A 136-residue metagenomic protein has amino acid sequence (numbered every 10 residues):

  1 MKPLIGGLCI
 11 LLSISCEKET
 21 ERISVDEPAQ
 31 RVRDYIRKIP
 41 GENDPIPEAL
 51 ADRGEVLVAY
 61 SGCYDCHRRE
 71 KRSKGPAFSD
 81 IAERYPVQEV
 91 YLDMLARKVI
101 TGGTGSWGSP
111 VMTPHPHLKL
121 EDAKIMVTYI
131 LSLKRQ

Functional and structural regions predicted by a protein language model:
M1-I14: Sec-dependent bacterial lipoprotein signal peptides
C16-T20: Bacterial signal peptide processing site
A29-L57: Electrostatic cytochrome c docking/interface patches
L50, Y91, L95, D122-A123: Stable alpha-helical elements in mature extracytoplasmic
E55, R68-K98: Gly/Gly-Pro-rich "capping" loops immediately C-terminal to redox-active cysteine motifs in periplasmic/lumenal
A59, E83-P86, I100-T104, T128-R135: Sec-exported extracytoplasmic/periplasmic mature domains
Y60-E70, M126-I130: The canonical Cys-X-X-Cys-His
P76-I81, I100-V127: Axial heme c-ligation environment in periplasmic c-type cytochrome domains
